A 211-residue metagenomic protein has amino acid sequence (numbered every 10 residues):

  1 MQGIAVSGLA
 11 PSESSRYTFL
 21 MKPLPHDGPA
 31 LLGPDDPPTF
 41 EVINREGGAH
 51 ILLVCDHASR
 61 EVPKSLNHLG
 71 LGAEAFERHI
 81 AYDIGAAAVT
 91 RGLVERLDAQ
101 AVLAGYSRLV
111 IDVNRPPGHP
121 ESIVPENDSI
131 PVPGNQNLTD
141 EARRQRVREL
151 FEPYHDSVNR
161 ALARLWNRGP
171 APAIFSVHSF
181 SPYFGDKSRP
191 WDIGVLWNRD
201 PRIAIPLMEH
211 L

Functional and structural regions predicted by a protein language model:
M1-L20: N-terminal amphipathic/basic-hydrophobic helices that include classical n-h-c signal peptides and signal-anchor
Y17-I174, S179-L211: N-terminal catalytic or cofactor-binding beta/alpha core of small enzyme domains
